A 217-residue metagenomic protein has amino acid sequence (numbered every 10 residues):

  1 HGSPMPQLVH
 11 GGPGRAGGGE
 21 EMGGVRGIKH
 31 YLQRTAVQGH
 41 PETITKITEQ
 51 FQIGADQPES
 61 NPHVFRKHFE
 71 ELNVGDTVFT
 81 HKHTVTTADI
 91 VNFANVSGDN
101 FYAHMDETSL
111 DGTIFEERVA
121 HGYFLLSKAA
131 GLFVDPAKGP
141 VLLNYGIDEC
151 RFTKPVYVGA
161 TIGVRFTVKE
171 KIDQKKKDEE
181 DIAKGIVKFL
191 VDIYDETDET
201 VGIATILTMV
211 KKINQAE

Functional and structural regions predicted by a protein language model:
H1-P58: C-terminal segments
Q7-R15, E20, E71, G112 (+2 more regions): Short glycine- and Lys/Arg-enriched binding-loop motifs that mark or flank ligand-binding interfaces
G23-G27, D89, H121-L125: Catalytic-loop motifs flanking and including active-site residues across diverse enzymes
N61-A120, K212: Catalytic strand-loop segment that frames the active site of acyl-thioester-processing enzymes
V64-V74, F152, V156-E217: HotDog/MaoC-like acyl-thioester-processing domains
D99-Y102, D135-G139, Q174: Conserved helix-loop functional segments at active or binding sites
T113-E170: Hydrophobic beta-strand-centered segment that forms part of the acyl-chain substrate-binding groove
